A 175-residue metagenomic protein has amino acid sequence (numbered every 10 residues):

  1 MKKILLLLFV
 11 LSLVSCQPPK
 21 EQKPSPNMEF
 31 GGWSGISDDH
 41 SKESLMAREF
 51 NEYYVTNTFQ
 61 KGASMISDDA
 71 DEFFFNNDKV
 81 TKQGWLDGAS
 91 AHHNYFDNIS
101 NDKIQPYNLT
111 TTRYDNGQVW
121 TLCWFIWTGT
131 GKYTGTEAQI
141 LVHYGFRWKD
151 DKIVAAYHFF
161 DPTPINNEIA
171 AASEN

Functional and structural regions predicted by a protein language model:
I4-L13: Sec-dependent N-terminal signal peptides
C16-T56, Q60: Short, low-complexity N-terminal intrinsically disordered segments enriched in polar/charged residues
P26, V154-N175: Low-complexity, intrinsically disordered terminal/linker segments enriched in charged and Gly/Pro repeats
F59-R113, V119: A solvent-exposed, acidic/Ser-Thr-rich amphipathic alpha-helical stretch
I66, N76, F125-W127, Y144 (+1 more regions): A mature extracytoplasmic/lumenal domain signature
T111-V119, R147-V154: A short, structured loop/turn motif at beta-sheet edges
L122-K152: Exposed beta-sheet edge and beta->alpha loop/turn motif
